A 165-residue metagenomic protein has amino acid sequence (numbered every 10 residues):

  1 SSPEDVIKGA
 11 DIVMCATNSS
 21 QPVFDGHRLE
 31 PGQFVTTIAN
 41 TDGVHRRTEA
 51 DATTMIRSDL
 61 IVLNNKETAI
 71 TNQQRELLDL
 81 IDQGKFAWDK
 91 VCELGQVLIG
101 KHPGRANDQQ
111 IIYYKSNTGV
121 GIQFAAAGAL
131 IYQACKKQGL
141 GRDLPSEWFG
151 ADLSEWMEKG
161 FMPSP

Functional and structural regions predicted by a protein language model:
S1-A10, F24-H27: Short acidic low-complexity segments
S1-S2, A16-V23, R46: Active-site glycine-rich loop that binds ribose-phosphate moieties when present
K8-G9, P31, R57, N107-Q109: Residue-level preference for short coil/turn positions at secondary-structure junctions
D11-I12, F34: Short SAM/SAH-binding signature in class I
M14-T17, T37-I38, N64, G128: Short, well-ordered coil/turn residues at beta-beta hairpins and beta-strand->alpha-helix junctions within
N18-Q21, N40-T41, E67-T68, G119: Short glycine-rich anion-binding loops that position phosphate/pyrophosphate groups of nucleotides and phosphorylated
L29-F34, I38-P103: Rossmann-fold NAD(P)-binding glycine/threonine-rich loop
A69, D82-P165: NAD(P)-dependent dehydrogenase/reductase Rossmann-like domain
